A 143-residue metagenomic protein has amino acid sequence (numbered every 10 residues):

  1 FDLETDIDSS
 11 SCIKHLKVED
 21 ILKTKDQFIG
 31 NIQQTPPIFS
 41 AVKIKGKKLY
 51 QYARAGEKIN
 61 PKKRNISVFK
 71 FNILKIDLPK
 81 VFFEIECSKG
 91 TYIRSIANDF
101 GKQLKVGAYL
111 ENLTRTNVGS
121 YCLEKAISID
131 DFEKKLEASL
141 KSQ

Functional and structural regions predicted by a protein language model:
F1-Q143: Catalytic/RNA-binding core of pseudouridine synthases
